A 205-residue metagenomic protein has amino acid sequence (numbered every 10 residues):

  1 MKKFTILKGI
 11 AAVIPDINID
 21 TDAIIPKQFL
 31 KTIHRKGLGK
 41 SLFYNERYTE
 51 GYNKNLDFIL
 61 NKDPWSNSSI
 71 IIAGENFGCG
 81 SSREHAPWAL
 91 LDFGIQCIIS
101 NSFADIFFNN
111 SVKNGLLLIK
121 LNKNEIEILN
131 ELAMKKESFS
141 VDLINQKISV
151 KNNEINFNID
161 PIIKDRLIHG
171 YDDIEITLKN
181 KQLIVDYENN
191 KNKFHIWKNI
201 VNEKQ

Functional and structural regions predicted by a protein language model:
M1-G74, G78-C79, H85-Q205: Cytosolic catalytic domains that perform sulfur/thiol-centered chemistry
